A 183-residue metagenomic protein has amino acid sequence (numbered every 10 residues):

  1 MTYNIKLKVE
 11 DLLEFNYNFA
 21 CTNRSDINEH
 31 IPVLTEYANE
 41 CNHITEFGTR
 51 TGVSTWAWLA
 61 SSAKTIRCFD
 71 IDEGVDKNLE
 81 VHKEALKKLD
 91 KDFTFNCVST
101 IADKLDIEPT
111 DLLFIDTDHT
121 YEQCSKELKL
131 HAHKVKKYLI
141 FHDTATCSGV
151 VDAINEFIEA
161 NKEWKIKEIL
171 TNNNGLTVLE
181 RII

Functional and structural regions predicted by a protein language model:
M1-E14: N-terminal, positively charged/glycine-rich alpha-helical extensions of SAM-dependent methyltransferases
Y17-I183: S-adenosylmethionine/decaboxylated-SAM
